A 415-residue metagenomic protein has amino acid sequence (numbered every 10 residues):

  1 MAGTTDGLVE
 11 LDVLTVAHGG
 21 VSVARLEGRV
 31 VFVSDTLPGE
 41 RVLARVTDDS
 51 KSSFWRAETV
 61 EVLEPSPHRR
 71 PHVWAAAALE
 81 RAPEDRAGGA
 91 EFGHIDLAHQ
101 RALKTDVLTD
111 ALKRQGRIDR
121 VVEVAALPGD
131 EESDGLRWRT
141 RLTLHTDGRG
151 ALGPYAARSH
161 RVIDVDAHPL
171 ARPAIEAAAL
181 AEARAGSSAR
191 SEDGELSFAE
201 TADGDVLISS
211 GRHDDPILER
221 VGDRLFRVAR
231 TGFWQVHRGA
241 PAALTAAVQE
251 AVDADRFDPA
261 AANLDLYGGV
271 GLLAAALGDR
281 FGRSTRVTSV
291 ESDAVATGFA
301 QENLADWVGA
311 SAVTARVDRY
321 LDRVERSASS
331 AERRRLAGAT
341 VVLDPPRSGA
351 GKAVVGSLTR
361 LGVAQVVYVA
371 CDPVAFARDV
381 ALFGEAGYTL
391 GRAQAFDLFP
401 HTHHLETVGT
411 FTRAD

Functional and structural regions predicted by a protein language model:
M1-L343, S348-G356, G362: Accessory RNA-recognition modules of RNA-modification enzymes
A171, V317-S327, R334-R335, G351 (+1 more regions): C-terminal catalytic and target-recognition region of SAM-dependent MTase-like enzymes, primarily methyltransferases
